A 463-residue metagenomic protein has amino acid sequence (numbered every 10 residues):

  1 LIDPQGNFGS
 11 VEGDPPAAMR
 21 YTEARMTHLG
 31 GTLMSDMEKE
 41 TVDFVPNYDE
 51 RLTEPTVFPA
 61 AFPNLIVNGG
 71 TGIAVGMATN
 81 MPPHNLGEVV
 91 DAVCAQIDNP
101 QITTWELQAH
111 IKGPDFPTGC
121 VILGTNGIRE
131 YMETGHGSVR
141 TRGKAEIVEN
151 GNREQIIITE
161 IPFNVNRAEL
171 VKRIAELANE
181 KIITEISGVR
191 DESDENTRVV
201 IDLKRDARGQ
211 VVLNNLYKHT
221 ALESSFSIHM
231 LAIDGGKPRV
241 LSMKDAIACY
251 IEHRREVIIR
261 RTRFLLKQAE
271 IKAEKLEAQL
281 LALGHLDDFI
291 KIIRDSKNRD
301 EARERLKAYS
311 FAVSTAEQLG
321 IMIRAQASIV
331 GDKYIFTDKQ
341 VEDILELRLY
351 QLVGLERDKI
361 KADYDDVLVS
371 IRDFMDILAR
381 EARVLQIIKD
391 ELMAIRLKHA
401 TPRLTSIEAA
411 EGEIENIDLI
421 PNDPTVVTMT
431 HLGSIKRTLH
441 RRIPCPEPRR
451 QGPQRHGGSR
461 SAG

Functional and structural regions predicted by a protein language model:
L1, N7-Y21, H28, N126 (+1 more regions): Phosphate/adenylate-binding "loop-and-lid" substructures adjacent to NTP/NAD/dNTP-binding pockets in NTP-dependent
L1-G135, V199-V200, P448, Q454-A462: Catalytic phosphate-handling regions of large nucleic-acid enzymes and associated NTPases
L1-Q5, N68, G135-Q155, R190-S193 (+3 more regions): Flexible hinge/switch segments at interdomain interfaces of large molecular machines
Q5, Q101-I158, F163-N164, A168 (+2 more regions): A glycine- and charged-residue-rich anion-binding loop/surface
A18, M34, E50-F58, P63-V67 (+16 more regions): Replace "in large, NTP-powered and nucleic-acid-processing enzymes" with "in large, NTP-powered factors and other
Y21-R25, L29, E88-V93, H110 (+6 more regions): Alpha-helical scaffold elements adjacent to nucleotide-binding pockets in ATP/GTP-utilizing enzyme cores
N80-P100, F163-E180, N215-L222, L231 (+1 more regions): Extended active-site and interfacial segments that coordinate phosphate-rich ligands in large catalytic machineries
D115, P162-F163, I183-G412, L419-I420: Long, charged, helix-rich clamp/arm modules that form nucleic acid-engaging surfaces of large nucleic-acid-processing
